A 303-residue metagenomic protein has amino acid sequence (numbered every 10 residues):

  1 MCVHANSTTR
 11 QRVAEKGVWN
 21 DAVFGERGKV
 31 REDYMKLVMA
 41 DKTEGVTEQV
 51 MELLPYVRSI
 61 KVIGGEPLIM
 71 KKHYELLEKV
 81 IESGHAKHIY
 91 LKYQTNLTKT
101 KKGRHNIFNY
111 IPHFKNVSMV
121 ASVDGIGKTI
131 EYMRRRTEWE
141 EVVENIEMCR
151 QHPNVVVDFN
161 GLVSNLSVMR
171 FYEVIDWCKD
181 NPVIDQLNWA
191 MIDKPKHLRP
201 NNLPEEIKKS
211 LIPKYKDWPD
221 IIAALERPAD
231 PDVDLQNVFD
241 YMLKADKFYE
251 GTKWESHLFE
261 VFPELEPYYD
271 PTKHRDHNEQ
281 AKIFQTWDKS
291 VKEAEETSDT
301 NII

Functional and structural regions predicted by a protein language model:
V3-K42, L54-K71, S83-R104, I111-V143 (+2 more regions): Core AdoMet radical
G25-T43, R58-I60, L76-I89, M169 (+2 more regions): Eukaryote-biased activation of long, low-complexity terminal tails and linkers
E48-L53, L76-S83, N109-Y110, N145-H152 (+1 more regions): A generic secondary-structure signal
Y74-E78, K102-N109, R170-Y172: Distinct, well-ordered alpha-helical segments
F114-V120, E138-D288, K292-E295: Conserved C-terminal portion of the radical SAM core fold that forms the substrate/S-adenosylmethionine-binding
N301-I302: Short, intrinsically disordered, charge-balanced linker/junction segments flanking boundaries in proteins
